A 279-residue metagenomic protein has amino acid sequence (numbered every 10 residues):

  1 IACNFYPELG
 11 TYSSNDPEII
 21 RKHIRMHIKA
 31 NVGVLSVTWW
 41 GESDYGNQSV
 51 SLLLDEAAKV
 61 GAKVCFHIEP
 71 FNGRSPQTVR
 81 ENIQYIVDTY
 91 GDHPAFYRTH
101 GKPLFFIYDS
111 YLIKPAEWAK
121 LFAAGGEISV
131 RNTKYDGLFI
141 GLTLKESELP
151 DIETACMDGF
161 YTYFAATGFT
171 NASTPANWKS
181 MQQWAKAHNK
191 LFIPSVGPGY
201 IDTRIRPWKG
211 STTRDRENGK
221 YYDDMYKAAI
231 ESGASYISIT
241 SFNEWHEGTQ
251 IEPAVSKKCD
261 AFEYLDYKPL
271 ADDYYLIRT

Functional and structural regions predicted by a protein language model:
I1-T279: Glycan-processing catalytic domains of CAZymes
